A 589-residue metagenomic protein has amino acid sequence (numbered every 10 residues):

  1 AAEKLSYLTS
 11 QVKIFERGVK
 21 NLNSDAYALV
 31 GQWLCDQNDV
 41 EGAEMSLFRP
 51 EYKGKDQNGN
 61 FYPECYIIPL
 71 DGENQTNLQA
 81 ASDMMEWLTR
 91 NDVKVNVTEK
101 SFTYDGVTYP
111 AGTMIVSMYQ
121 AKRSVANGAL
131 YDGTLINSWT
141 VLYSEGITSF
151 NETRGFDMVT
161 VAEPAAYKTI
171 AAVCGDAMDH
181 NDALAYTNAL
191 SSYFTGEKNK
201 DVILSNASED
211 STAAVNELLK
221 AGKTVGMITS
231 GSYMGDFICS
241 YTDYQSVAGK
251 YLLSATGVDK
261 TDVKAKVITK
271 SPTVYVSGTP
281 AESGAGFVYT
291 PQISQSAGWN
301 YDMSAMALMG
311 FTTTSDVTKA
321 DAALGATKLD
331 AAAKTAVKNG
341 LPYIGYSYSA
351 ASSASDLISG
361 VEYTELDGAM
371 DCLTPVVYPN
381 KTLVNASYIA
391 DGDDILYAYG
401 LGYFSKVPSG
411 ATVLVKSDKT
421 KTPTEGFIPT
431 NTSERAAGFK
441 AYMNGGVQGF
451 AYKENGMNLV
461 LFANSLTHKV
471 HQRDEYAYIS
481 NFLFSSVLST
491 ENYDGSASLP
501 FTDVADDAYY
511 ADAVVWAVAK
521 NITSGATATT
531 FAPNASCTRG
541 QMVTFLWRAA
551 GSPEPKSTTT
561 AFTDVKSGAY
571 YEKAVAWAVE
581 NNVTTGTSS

Functional and structural regions predicted by a protein language model:
A1-Y493: Intrinsic-disorder/low-complexity accessory segments
S6, T89-V93, A307, K328 (+4 more regions): Sec-exported extracytoplasmic/periplasmic mature domains
E73-T76, A207-T212, A508-A526: The feature marks the first
V125, Y478, D512-A513, A561 (+1 more regions): Exposed alpha-helical structural elements
W299-N300, A511, E572: Short, surface-exposed alpha-helical segments at coil->helix boundaries
Y493-Y509, S524-V543, W547-Y571, E580-S589: Feature responds to low-complexity, polar/acidic, surface-exposed segments characteristic of secreted/exported proteins
